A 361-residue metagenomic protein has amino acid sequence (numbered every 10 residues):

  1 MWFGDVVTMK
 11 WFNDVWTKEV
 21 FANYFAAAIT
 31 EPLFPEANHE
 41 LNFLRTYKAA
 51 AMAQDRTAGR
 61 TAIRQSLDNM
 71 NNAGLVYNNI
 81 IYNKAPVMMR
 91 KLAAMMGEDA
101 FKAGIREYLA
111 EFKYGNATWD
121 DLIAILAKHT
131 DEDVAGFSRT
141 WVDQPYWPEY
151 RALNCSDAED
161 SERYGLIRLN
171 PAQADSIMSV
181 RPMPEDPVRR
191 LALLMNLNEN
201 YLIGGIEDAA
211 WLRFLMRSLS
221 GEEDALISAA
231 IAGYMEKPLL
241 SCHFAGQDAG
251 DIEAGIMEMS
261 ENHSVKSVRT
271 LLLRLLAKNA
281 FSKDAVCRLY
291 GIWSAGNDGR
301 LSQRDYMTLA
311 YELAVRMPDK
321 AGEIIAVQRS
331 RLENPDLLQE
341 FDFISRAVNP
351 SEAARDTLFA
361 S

Functional and structural regions predicted by a protein language model:
M1-R45, I105: Zinc-dependent metallopeptidase catalytic helix centered on the HExxH motif and its immediate flanking segment
F12, K91, F112: Short, flexible active-site loop motifs that bind/organize anionic cofactors or intermediates
F21-A28, A49, M88-K91, I125 (+1 more regions): Generic recognition of well-ordered alpha-helical segments
Y24, I29-P32, N42, A51 (+4 more regions): Amphipathic alpha-helical interaction segments
A37, A53-Q54, I63-M70, N78-I80 (+3 more regions): Non-catalytic accessory/interaction domains
K48, R56-R60: Metal-dependent DNA phosphodiester-chemistry modules and their immediately adjacent helices/loops in DNA-processing
G59, G74-V76, R90-K91: Alpha-amylase-like alpha-glycosidases and glucanotransferases acting on alpha-linked glucans and related
A93-E98: Acidic, glycine-rich low-complexity/disordered segments
